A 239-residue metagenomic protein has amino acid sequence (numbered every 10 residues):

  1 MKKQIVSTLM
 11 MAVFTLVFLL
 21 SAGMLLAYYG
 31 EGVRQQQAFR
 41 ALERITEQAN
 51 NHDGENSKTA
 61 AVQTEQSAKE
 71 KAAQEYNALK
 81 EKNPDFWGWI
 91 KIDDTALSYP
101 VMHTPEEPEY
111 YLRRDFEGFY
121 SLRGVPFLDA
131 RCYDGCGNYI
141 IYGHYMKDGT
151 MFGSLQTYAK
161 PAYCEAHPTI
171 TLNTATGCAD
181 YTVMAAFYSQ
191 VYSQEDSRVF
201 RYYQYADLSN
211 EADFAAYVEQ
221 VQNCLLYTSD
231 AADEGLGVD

Functional and structural regions predicted by a protein language model:
M1-N56, A60-V62, S67: N-terminal membrane-targeting segments
A22, N77-Y181, A185-A186: Cell wall/extracellular polymer interaction/catalysis modules
A60-K82: N-terminal low-complexity, Pro/Thr/Ser-rich intrinsically disordered segments that act as propeptides or flexible
Y181, A185-V221: Acidic, glycine-rich loop-and-strand cores that form catalytic or ligand-binding grooves in diverse globular domains
Y227-D233: Conserved small/polar residues in nucleotide/adenosyl-binding loops
